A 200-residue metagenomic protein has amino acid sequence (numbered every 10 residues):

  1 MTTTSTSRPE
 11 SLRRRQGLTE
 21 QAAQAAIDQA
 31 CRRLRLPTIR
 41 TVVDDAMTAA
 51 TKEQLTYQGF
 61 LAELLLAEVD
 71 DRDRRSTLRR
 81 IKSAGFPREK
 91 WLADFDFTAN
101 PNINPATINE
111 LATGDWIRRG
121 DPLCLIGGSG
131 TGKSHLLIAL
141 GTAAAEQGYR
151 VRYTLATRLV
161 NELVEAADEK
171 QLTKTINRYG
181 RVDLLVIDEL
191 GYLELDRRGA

Functional and structural regions predicted by a protein language model:
M1-L36: Charged, compositionally biased N-terminal leader segments and the immediate start of the first structured element
A26-Q29, D45-A49, D94, P122-I126 (+1 more regions): Short hinge/gating elements
D28, L36-P87: Interdomain "pre-motor" coupling segment immediately N-terminal to P-loop NTPase/helicase cores
R33-P37, A46-A49, A67, D71 (+8 more regions): Conserved, well-folded catalytic cores of nucleic-acid-processing and energy-transducing macromolecular machines
R35, F95, L137, L155 (+1 more regions): Conserved RecA-like P-loop NTPase ATPase core
A62-P122: AAA+ P-loop ATPase motor domain of ring mechanoenzymes
I103-R181: Conserved P-loop
K170-A200: Conserved nucleotide-sensing/catalytic segment adjacent to the nucleotide-binding pocket in NTP-handling enzymes
